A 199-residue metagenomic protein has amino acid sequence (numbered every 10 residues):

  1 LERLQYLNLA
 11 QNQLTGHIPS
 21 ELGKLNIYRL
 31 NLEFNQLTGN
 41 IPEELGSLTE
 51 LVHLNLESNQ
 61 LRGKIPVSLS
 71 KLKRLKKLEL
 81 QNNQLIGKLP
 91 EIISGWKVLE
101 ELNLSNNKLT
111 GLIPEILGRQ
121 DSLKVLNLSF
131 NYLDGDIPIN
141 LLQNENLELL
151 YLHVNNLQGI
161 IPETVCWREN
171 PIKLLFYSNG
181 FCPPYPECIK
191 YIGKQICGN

Functional and structural regions predicted by a protein language model:
L1-L4, G23-I27, G46-L51, S70-L75 (+4 more regions): Leucine-rich repeat
L1-Q13, C182: Short intrinsically disordered, low-complexity coil segments enriched in acidic
L7-L9, Y28-L32, V52-L56, L75-L80 (+4 more regions): Conserved hydrophobic beta-strand positions in leucine-rich repeat
N12, N35, L56-N59, L80-N83 (+4 more regions): Consensus "Asn ladder" position of solenoid repeat domains
T15-S20, I41-E43, I65-V67, L89-E91 (+4 more regions): The feature encodes a structural signal of leucine-rich repeats
L142-N199: Leucine-rich solenoid repeat scaffolds
